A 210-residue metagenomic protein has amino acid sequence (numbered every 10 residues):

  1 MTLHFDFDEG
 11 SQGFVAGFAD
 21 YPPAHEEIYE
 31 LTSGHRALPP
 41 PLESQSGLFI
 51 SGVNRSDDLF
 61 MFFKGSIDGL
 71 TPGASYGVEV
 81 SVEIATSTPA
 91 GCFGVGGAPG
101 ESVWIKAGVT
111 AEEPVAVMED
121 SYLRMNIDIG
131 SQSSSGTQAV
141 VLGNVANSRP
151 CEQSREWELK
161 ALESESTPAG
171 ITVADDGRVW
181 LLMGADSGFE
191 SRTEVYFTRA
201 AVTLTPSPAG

Functional and structural regions predicted by a protein language model:
M1-I28: Extracellular carbohydrate-recognition regions
S33-F62: Surface-exposed, low-complexity/disordered Ser/Thr/Gly/Pro/Asn-rich loops and linkers
R55-T71, K160-P168, F197: Short beta-strands within extracellular/lumenal beta-sheet-rich domains
A74-G91, M183-A185: A short beta-strand element within beta-rich, extracytoplasmic domains of secreted/secretory-pathway proteins
I84-E101, E113, F189-R192: Extended, low-complexity, turn-rich repeat/linker tracts enriched in Gly/Pro/Ser/Thr and Asp/Glu that occur
W104-C151: Beta-strand-rich interaction/scaffold domains
G143-T167, L181-R192: Short beta-strand-plus-loop segments that form exposed binding edges in beta-rich domains
R155-A161, V173-A174, S187-P208: Extracellular carbohydrate recognition
